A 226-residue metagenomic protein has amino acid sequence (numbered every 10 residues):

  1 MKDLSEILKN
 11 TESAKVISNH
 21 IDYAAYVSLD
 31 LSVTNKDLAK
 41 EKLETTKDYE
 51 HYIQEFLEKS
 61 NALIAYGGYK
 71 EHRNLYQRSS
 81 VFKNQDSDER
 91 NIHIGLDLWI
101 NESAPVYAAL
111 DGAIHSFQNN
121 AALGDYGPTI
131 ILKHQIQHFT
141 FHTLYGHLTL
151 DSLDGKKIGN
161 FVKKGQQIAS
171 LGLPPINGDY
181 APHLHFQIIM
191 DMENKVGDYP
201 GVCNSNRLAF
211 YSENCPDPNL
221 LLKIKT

Functional and structural regions predicted by a protein language model:
M1-G127, K164, P216-T226: Surface-exposed, glycine-biased beta-strand/turn segments
I7, A14-T34, D154, N160-I176 (+1 more regions): Acidic, glycine-rich catalytic/binding loops that coordinate metals and/or anionic ligands
H93, H134, H147, H183-H185: Histidine-centered active-site/metal-ligand motif
L96, P128-I130, P182-L184: Short beta-strand micro-motifs in enzyme catalytic cores
W99-I100, D151-K156: Short alpha-helix capping/helix-loop boundary micro-motifs
P105-V106, A122, Q137-F139, K157 (+2 more regions): Secondary-structure boundary elements
A108-S152: Zn2+-dependent peptidoglycan hydrolase active-site motif and core
